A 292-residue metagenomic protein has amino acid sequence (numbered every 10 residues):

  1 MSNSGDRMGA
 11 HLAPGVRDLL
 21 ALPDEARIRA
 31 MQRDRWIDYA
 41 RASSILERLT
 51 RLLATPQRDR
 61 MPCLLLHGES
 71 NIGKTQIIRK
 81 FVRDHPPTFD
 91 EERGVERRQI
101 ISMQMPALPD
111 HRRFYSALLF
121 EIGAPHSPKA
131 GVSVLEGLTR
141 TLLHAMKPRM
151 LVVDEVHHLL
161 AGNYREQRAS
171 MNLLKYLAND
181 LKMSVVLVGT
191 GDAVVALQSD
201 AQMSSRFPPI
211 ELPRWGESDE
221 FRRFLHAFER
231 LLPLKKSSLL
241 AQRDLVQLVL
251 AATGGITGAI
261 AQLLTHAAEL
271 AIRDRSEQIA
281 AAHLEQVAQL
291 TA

Functional and structural regions predicted by a protein language model:
M1-L19, N71, S218-D219, H226-A292: C-terminal alpha-helical "lid" subdomain
M1-P62, A280, E285-A292: A short, basic N-terminal segment
R7, P14-P23, L46, D110-F114 (+4 more regions): Mid-core helix/loop region of P-loop NTP-binding domains shared across ATPases and GTPases
R58-K80: Walker A/P-loop nucleotide-binding motif
R79-R83, A261: The feature captures the helix immediately C-terminal to the Walker
R83-G94, A124-P125: Post-Walker A helix-loop "phosphate-sensing" segment adjacent to the P-loop in P-loop NTPases
E96-P109: A short hydrophobic beta-strand->loop->alpha-helix junction that borders the nucleotide-binding pocket of P-loop NTPases
L160, N172-D244: The catalytic "switch" region of P-loop NTPases
